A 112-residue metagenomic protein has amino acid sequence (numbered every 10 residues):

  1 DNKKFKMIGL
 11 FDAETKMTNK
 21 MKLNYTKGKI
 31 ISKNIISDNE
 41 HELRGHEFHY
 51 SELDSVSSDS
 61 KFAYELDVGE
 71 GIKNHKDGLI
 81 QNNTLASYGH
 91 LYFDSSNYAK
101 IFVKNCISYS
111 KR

Functional and structural regions predicted by a protein language model:
D1-I36: Cysteine-nucleophile active-site neighborhood
K6, N24, H41-H46, N82-L85: A short pocket-lining beta-strand/turn micro-motif at the edge of beta-sheets
I8-F11, F48, H90: Hydrophobic, well-ordered secondary-structure elements that form the walls of internal hydrophobic environments
T15-T18, I35, E52-S55, Y92-S95: Short, acidic Gly/Pro/Ser/Thr-rich loop/turn segments
K20-K22, S57-S60, N97-K100: Short conserved micro-motifs at the rims of enzyme active sites and ligand-binding pockets
Y25, Y50, Y64, Y88 (+1 more regions): Aromatic side chains
K29-I80: Catalytic beta-strand/loop cores that center a nucleophilic Ser/Cys/Thr and support acyl-enzyme chemistry
K76-R112: Acyltransferase
